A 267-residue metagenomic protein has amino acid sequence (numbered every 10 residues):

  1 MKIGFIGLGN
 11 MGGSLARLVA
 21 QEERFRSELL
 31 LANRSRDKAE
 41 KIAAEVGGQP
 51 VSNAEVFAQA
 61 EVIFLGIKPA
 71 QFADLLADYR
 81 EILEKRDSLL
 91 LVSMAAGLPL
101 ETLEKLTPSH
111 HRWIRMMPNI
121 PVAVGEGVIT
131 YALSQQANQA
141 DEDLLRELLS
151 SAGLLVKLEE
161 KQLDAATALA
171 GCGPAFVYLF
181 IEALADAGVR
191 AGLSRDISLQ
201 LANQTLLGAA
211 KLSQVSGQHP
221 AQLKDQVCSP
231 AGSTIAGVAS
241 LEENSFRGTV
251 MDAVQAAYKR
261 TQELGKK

Functional and structural regions predicted by a protein language model:
M1-A58, E126-G127, V189-A191: NAD(P)+-binding Rossmann beta1-loop-alpha1 motif at the extreme N-terminus of oxidoreductases
L15, L30, V46, N53-Y131 (+1 more regions): Rossmann-like NAD(P)(H) cofactor-binding subdomain of soluble oxidoreductases
L29, A39, F72, S194-L201 (+2 more regions): Small-residue helix-packing motif on alpha-helices
T102-R112, V128-A166, V177-V215: Internal alpha-helical scaffold of NAD(P)-dependent oxidoreductase catalytic cores
L169-A170, I181, K267: Catalytic, metal-anchored helix/loop core of enzyme active sites in primary metabolism
G173: Aromatic-residue-lined binding/catalytic grooves and analogous aromatic/hydrophobic interfacial grooves in multimeric
N203-K267: NAD(P)-dependent Rossmann-like dehydrogenase/reductase catalytic/cofactor-binding core
